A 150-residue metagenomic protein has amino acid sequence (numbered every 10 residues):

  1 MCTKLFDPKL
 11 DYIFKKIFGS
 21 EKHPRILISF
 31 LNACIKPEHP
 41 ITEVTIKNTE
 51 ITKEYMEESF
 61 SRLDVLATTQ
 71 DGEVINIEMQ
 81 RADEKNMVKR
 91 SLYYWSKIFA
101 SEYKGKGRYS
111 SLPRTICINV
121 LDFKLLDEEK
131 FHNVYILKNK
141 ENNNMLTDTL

Functional and structural regions predicted by a protein language model:
M1-L150: Elongated, amphipathic alpha-helical interaction scaffolds
